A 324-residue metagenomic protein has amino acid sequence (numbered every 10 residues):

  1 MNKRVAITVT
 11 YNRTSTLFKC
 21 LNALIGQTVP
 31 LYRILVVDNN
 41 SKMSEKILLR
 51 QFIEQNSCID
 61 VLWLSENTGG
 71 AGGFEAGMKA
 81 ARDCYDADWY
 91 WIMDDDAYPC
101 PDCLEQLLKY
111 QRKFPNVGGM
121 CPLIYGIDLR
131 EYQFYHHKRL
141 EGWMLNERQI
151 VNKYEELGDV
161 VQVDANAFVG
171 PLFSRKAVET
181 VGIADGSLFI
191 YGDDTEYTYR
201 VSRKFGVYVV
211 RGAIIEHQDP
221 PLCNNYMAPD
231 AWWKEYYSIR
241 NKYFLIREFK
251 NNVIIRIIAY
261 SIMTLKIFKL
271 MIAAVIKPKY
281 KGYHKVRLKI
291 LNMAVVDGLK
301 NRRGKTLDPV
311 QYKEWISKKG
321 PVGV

Functional and structural regions predicted by a protein language model:
R13-Q27: Short, well-formed alpha-helical segments that are part of the catalytic scaffolds of diverse glycosyltransferases
A23, V36-L49, E66, A97: A conserved acidic beta->alpha catalytic loop
L64-C84: Glycine-rich, basic loop-to-helix element that forms the pyrophosphate-binding segment of sugar-nucleotide handling
D86-D96: Short beta-strand-to-loop acidic/aromatic patch adjacent to the donor-nucleotide binding site
D102-Y135: Conserved donor NDP-sugar-binding/catalytic core segment of glycosyltransferases
R139-D164: Short, flexible, basic/aromatic active-site loop/helix in glycosyltransferases
A165-N166, P171-I183, S187-A213: A short, conserved alpha-helix in the catalytic core of glycosyltransferases
N252-V324: Non-catalytic, C-terminal membrane-associated alpha-helical segments of glycosyltransferases
